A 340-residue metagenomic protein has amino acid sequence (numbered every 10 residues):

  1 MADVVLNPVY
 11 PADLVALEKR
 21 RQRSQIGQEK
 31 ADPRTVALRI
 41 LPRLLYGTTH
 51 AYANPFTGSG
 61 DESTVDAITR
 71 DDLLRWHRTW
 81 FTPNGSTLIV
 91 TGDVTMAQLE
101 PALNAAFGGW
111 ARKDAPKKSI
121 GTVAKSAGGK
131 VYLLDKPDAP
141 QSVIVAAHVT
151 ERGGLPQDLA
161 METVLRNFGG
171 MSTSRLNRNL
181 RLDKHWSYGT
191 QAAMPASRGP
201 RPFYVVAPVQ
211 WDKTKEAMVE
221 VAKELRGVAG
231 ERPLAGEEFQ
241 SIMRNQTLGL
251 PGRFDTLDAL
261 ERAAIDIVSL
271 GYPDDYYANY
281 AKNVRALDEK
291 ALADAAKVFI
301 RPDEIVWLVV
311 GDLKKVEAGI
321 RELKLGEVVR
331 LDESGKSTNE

Functional and structural regions predicted by a protein language model:
M1-V5, K19, R23-Q25, R34-S63 (+8 more regions): M16 family metallopeptidases and their MPP-like homologs
V4-V9, I26, Q98, A106-D114 (+2 more regions): A generic secondary-structure signal for well-formed alpha-helical elements
V5, T48-Y52, T87-R152, V309-E340: An aromatic/glycine/proline-enriched structural segment found at the starts of mature extracellular/organellar domains
N7-Y10, L14-A16, I68-R70: Peptidyl-prolyl cis-trans isomerase
D13, Q25, E29-T35, P116 (+1 more regions): PEST-like low-complexity, intrinsically disordered acidic/proline/serine-rich tracts that flank trafficking/processing
H77: Conserved, carboxylate-rich catalytic/transport cores that coordinate ions
L103, K118-S119, K130, T163 (+2 more regions): Short beta-alpha junctions and helix-cap segments that line functional grooves
